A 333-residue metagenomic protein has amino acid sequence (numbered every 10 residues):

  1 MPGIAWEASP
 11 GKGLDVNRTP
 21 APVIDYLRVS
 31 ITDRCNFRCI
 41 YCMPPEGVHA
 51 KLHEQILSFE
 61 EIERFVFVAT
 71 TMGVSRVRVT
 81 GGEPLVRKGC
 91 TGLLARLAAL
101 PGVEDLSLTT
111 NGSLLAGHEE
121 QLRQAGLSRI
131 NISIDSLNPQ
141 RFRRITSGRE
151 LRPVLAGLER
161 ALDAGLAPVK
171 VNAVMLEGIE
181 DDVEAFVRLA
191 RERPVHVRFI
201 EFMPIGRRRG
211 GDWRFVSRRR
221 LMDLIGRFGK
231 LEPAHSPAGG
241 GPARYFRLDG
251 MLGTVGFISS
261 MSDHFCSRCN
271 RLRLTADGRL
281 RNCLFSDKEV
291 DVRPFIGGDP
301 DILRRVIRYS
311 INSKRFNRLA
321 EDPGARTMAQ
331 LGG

Functional and structural regions predicted by a protein language model:
P2-S30, R38-I40, T71, A243-Y245 (+4 more regions): N-terminal [4Fe-4S]-dependent radical SAM core
I4-W6, G11-E104: Conserved alpha-helical substructure of the radical SAM core
Y26, S30, R78, T109 (+5 more regions): Conserved beta-strand segments that form the floor/walls of ligand-binding pockets within enzyme and binding domains
F37, P139-Q140, H264, V290: Glycine-centered loop/turn positions within well-structured domains that cap or flank conserved ligand/cofactor-binding
R38, C42, R87, Q140 (+3 more regions): Residues that scaffold the ATP/ADP-binding catalytic core of kinase and kinase-like folds
G47-L52, A116, N138-I145, I205-G211 (+1 more regions): A short acidic, helix-capping loop that chelates divalent metal ions and anchors anionic groups
I56-V79, V86-I200: Radical SAM/AdoMet-radical enzyme domain recognition
I205-E321: Accessory C-terminal segments flanking Radical SAM cores
